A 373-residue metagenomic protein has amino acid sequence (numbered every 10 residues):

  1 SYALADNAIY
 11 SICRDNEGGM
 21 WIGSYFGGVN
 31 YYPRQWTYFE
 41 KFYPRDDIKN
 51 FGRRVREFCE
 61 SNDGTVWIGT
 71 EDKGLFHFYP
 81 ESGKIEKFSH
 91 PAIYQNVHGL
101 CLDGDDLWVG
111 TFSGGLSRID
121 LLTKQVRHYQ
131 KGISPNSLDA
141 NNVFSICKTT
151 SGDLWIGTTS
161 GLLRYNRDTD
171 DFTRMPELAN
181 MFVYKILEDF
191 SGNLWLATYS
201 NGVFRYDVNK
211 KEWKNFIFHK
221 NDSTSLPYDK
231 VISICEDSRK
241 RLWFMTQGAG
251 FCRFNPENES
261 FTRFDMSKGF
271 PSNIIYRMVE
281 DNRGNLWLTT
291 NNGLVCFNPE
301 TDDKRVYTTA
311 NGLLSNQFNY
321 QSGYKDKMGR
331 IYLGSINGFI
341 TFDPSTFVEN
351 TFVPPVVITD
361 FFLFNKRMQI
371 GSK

Functional and structural regions predicted by a protein language model:
S1, K84-H90, L102, D106 (+4 more regions): Short, intrinsically disordered, charge-balanced linker/junction segments flanking boundaries in proteins
S1-R14, G23-N30, F39-E60, E71 (+10 more regions): Residue-level "micro-hotspots" composed of small/polar
R14-E17, E60-D63, L102-D105, K148-S151 (+4 more regions): Residue-level detector of Asp-centered blade-edge/turn motifs that repeat once per structural unit in beta-propeller
G19-I22, T65-W67, D106-V109, D153-I156 (+4 more regions): Conserved beta-propeller blade signature
G28-Y31, G74-F76, G115-S117, L162-R164 (+4 more regions): Structural signal for beta-propeller blades
P33-T37, Y79-G83, D120-K124, N166-D170 (+4 more regions): Short loop/turn segments that connect beta-strands within beta-propeller blades
D47, G64, S82, D106 (+7 more regions): Coil residues (strongly favoring Ser/Thr
S191, A197-F204, I232-S233, S238-R239 (+1 more regions): Beta-propeller domains
